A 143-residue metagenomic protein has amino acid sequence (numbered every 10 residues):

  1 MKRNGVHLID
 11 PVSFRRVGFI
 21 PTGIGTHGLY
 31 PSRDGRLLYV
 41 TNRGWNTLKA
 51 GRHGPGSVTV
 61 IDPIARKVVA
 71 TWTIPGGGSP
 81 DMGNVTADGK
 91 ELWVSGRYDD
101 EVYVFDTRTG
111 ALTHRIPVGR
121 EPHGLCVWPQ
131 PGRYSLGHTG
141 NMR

Functional and structural regions predicted by a protein language model:
M1-R143: Predominantly soluble domains enriched in secretory-pathway, periplasmic, or organellar proteins
